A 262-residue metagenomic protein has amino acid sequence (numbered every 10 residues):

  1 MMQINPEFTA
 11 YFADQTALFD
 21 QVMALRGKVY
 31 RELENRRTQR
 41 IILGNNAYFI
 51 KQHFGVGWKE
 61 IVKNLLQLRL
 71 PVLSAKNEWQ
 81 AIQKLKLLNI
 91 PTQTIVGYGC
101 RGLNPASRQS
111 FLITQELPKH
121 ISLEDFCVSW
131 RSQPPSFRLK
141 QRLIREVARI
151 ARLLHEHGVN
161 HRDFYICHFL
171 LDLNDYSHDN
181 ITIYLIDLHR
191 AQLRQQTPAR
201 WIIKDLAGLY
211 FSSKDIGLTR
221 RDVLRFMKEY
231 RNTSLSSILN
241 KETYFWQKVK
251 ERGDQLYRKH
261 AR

Functional and structural regions predicted by a protein language model:
M1-D20, I41: N-terminal presequences and immediately downstream first alpha-helices
T16-L123, R152, E156-H157, D254 (+2 more regions): Conserved ATP-binding subdomain of kinase catalytic cores across diverse folds
I50, R162, I186: Active-site flanking residues adjacent to catalytic metal/cofactor-binding acidic residues
K59-Q67, S129-P134, D187, K204-A207: Short glycine/proline- and charge-enriched loop/turn segments that cap or connect secondary-structure elements
A81-K84, L88-T92, E124-R162, L206: Conserved kinase catalytic-core helix
L103-R108, N174-T182: Short, solvent-exposed loop/turn segments that connect beta-strands within catalytic domains and beta-strand-rich
F164, H168-D175: Hydrophobic residue at the +6 position relative to the catalytic HRD Asp in the kinase catalytic loop
N180-D254, K259: C-lobe/activation-segment region of protein kinase-like
